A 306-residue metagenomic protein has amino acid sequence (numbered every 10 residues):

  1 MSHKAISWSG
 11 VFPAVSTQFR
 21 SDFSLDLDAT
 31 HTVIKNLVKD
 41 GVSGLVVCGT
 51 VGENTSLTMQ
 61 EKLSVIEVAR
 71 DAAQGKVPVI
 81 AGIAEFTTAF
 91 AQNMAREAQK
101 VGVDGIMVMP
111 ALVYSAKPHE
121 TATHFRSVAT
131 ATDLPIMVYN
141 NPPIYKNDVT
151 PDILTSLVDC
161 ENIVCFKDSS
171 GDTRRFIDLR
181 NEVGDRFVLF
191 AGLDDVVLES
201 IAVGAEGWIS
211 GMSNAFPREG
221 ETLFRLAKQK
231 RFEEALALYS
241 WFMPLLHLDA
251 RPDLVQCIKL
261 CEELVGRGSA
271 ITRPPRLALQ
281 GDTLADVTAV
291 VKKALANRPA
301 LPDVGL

Functional and structural regions predicted by a protein language model:
H3-K146: Active-site beta->alpha loop and helix N-cap motifs at the rims of alpha/beta catalytic domains
H3-S7, L179, F187, E262: Catalytic cores of TIM-barrel enzymes
S7-Q18, N36, D40-V42, A205 (+1 more regions): C-terminal alpha-helical cap/extension of soluble enzyme domains
F12, V51-N54, A84, T173 (+4 more regions): Gly/Ser/Thr-rich beta-alpha loop segments that engage phosphate groups in nucleotides
T30, K62, I66, A91 (+6 more regions): A general structural signal for well-ordered alpha-helical segments in protein cores
D40, S64, V68-A73, E97 (+9 more regions): Alpha-helical structural signal in soluble globular domains
K76-V77, P135, V164, R186 (+1 more regions): Secondary-structure boundary/capping positions in well-ordered alpha/beta enzyme cores
T130, P142-A250: Catalytic alpha/beta core domains of metabolic enzymes, predominantly
